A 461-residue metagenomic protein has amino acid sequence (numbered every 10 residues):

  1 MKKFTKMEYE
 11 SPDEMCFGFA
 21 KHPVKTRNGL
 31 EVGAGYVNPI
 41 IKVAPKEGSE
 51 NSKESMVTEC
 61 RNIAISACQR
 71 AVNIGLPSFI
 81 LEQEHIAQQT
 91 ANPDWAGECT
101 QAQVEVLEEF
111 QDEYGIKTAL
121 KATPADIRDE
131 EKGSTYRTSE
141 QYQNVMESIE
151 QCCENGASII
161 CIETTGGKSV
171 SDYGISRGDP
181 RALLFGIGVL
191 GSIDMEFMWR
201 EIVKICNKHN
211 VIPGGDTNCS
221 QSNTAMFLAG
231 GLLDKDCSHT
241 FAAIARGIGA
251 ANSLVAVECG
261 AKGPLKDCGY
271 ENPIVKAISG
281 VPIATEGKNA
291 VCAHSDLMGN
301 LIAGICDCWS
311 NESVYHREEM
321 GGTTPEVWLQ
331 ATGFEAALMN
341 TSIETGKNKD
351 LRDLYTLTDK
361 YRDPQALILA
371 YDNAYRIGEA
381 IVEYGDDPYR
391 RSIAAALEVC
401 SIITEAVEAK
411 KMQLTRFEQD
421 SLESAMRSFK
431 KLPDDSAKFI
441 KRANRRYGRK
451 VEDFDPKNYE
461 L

Functional and structural regions predicted by a protein language model:
M1-Y9, E14, R27-I40, Q69-V72 (+1 more regions): Long, compositionally biased intrinsically disordered regions
K2-K6, E10-D13, G18-S55, Q83-E84 (+4 more regions): N-terminal small/glycine-rich loop or linker at the start of catalytic domains across soluble metabolic enzymes
P39-K42, G115-L120, M320-T324, D350-D359: Generic preference for hydrophobic/aromatic residues in regular secondary structure cores
S55-I65, Q69-V72, Q83-H316, M320-G333 (+1 more regions): Helix-rich catalytic cores of soluble enzyme domains
S78-F79: Amphipathic alpha-helical repeat scaffolds of TPR domains
